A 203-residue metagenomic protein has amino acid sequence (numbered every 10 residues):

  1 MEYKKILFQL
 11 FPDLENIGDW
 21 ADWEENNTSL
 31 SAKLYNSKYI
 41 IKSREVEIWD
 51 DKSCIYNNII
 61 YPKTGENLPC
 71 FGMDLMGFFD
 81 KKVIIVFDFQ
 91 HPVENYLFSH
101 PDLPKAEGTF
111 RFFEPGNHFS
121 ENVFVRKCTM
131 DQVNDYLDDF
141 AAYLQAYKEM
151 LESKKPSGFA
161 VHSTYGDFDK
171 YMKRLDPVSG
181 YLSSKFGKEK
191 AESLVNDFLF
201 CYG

Functional and structural regions predicted by a protein language model:
M1-F71, D80: Short Lys/Arg-enriched alpha/beta "domain-start" segment
E2, I6, Q132-D139, K170 (+2 more regions): Non-membrane alpha-helical secondary structure
Y3-I6, L10, S99, G166 (+1 more regions): Terminal low-complexity, poorly structured segments
L7-L14, G18, E24, F140-K154 (+1 more regions): Hydrophobic, Leu/Ile/Phe/Ala-enriched alpha-helical segments that form helix-helix packing faces
N57-G158, H162-S163, F168-K170: Extended, non-transmembrane interaction/recognition domains
A146-E149, S153-G203: Alpha-helical oligomerization segments
